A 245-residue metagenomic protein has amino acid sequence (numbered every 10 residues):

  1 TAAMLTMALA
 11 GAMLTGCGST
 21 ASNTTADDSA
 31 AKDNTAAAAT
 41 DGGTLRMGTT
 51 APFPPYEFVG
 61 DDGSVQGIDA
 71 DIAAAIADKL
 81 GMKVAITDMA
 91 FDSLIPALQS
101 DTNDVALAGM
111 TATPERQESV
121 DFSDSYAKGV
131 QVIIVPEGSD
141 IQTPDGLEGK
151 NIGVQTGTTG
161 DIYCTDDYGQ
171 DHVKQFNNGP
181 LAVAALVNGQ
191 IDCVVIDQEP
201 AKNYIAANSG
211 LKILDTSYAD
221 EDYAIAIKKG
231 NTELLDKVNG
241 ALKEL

Functional and structural regions predicted by a protein language model:
M13-D33: Bacterial lipoprotein signal-peptidase II cleavage site
G18, A70-K79, G138, T156-T158 (+1 more regions): Extended ligand-binding regions for polar small-molecule ligands
D33, G42-G109: Extracytoplasmic small-molecule ligand-binding "clamshell" domains of the periplasmic binding protein/Venus flytrap
A51, K128-V135, Q198, K202-K243: Periplasmic-binding protein-like
A70, A85-L98, S139, T156-T159 (+2 more regions): Short helix-initiation/N-cap motifs at beta->coil->alpha
G81-K83, Q99-A108, K150-N151, N178 (+2 more regions): Alpha-to-beta junction loops
M110-E118, Y163-T165, V187-N188, D192-D220: A ligand-binding cleft/hinge motif common to bilobed small-molecule-binding domains
V135-I152: Flexible hinge/capping segments at coil-to-helix
